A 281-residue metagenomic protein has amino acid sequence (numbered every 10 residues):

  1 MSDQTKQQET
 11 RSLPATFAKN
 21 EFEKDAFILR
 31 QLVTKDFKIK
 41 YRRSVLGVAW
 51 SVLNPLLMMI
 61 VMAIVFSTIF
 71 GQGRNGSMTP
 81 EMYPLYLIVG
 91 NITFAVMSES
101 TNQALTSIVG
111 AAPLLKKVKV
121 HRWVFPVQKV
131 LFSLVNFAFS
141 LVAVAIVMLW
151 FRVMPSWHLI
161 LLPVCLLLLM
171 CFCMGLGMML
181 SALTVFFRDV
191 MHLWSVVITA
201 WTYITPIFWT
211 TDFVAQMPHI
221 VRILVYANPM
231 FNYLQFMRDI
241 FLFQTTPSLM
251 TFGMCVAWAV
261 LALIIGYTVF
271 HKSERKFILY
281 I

Functional and structural regions predicted by a protein language model:
M1-I281: Hydrophobic transmembrane alpha-helices and immediately adjacent juxtamembrane helices of multi-pass inner-membrane
